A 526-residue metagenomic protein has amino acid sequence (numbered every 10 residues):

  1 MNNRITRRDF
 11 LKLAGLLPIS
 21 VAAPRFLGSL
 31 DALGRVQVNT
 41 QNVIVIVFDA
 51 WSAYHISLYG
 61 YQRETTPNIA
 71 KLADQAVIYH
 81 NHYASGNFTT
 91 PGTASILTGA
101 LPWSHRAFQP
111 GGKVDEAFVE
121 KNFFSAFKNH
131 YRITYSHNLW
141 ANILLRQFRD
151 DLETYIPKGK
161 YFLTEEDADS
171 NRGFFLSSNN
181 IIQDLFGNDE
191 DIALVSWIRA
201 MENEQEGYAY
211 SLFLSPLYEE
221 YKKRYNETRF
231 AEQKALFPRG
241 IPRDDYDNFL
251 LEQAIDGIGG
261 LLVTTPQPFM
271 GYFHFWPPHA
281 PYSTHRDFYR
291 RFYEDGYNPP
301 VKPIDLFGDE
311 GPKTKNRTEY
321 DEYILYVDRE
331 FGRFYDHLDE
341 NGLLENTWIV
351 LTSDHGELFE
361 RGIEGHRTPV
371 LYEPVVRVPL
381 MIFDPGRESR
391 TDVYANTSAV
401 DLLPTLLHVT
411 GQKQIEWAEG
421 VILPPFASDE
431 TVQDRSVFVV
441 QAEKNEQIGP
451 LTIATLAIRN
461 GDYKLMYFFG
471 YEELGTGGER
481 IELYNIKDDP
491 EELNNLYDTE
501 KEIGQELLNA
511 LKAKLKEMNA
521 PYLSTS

Functional and structural regions predicted by a protein language model:
N2-S526: Catalytic domains that recognize anionic headgroups
